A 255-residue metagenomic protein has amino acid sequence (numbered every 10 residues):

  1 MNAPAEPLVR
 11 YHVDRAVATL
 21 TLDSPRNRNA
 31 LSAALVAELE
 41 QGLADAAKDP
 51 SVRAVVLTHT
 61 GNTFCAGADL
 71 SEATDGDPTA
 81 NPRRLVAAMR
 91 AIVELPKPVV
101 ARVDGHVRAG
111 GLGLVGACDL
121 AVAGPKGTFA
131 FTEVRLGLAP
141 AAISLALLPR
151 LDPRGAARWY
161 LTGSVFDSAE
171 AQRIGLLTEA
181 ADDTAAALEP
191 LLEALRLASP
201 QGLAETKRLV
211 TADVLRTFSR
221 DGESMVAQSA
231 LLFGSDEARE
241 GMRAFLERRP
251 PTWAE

Functional and structural regions predicted by a protein language model:
M1-T60, E189: Conserved CoA-thioester-binding segment of acyl-CoA-metabolizing enzymes
L20, S24, L39, L57 (+6 more regions): Terminal peptide-recognition signature
S51, H59-A91, V107, T217: Glycine- (often His-adjacent) and acidic-residue-rich active-site loop that binds/positions the CoA thioester
A66-A68, G155-S164: Short helix- or helix-capping micro-motifs that position conserved polar/aromatic residues at function-defining sites
A91-L136: Glycine-rich beta-to-alpha active-site loop
G110-A121, P125-K126, I143-S144, S168-E170 (+2 more regions): Active-site-proximal glycine-rich helix-loop-beta segment
V122-G127, L177-E223, A230-L231, D236 (+1 more regions): C-terminal long alpha-helix characteristic of the crotonase
S144-R154: Hydrophobic, secondary-structure "cap" segments at the distal end of domains
